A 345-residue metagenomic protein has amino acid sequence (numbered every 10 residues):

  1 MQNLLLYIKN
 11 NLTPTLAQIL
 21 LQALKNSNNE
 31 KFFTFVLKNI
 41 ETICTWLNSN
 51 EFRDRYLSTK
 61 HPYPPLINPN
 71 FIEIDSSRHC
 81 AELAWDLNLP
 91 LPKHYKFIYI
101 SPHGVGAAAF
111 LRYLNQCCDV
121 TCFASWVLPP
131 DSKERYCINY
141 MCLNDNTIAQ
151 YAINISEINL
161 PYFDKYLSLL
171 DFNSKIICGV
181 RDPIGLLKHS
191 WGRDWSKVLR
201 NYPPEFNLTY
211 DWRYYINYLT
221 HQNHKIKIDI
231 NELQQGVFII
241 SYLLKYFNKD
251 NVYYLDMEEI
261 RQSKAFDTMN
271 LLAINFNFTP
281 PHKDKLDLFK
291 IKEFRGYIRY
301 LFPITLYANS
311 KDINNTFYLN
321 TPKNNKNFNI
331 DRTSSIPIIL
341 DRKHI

Functional and structural regions predicted by a protein language model:
M1-I72, S76-S77, D256-M257, M269 (+4 more regions): An acidic, glycine-rich, mixed-charge low-complexity segment common to nucleic-acid enzymes
L6, N11-F206, L233-F247: PAPS-dependent sulfotransferase catalytic domain
S132, F289-E293: Post-kinase regulatory C-tail/linker adjacent to protein kinase catalytic domains
Y162-K283, K292-N315, P322-K323, I330: PAPS-dependent sulfotransferase catalytic domain
L286: Residue-level "edge-of-site" marker
